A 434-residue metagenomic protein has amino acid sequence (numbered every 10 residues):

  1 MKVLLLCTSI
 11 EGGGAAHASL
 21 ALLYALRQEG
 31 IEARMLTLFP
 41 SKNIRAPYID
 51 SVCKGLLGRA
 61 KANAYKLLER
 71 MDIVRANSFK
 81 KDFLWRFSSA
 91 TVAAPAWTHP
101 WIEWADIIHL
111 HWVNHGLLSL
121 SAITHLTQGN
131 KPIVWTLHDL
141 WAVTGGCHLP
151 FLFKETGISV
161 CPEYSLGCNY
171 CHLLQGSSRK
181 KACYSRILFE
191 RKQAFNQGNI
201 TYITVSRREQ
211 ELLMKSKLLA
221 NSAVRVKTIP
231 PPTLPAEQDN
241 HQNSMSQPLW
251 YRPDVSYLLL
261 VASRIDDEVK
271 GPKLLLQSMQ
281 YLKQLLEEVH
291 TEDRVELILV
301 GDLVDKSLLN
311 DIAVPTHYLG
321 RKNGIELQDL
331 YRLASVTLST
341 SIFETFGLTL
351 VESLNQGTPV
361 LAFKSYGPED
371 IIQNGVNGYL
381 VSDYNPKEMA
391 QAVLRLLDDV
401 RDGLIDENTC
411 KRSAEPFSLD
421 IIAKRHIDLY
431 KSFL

Functional and structural regions predicted by a protein language model:
T144-G145, S178-V224: A short, active-site helix/loop in glycosyltransferases that binds the activated sugar's phosphate group
I203, T233, W250-K270, L276-M279: Conserved donor-binding/catalytic core segment of Leloir-type glycosyltransferases
H290-R294, G301-I325: Nucleotide-activated donor-binding/catalytic signature segment of Leloir-type glycosyltransferases, i.e., the conserved
K322, D329-A334, H426: Short alpha-helical donor nucleotide-sugar binding micro-motif in glycosyltransferases
I342: Aromatic "clamp/platform" in nucleotide-sugar-dependent glycosyltransferases that forms part of the donor/acceptor
G347-L350, P368: Short glycine/serine-rich donor-binding loops of glycosyltransferases
P359-A362: Short hydrophobic beta-strand element within catalytic cores of glycosyltransferases and related nucleotide-activated
N374-G375, Y379-P386, R395-R401: Conserved acidic donor-binding segment of nucleotide-sugar-dependent glycosyltransferases
